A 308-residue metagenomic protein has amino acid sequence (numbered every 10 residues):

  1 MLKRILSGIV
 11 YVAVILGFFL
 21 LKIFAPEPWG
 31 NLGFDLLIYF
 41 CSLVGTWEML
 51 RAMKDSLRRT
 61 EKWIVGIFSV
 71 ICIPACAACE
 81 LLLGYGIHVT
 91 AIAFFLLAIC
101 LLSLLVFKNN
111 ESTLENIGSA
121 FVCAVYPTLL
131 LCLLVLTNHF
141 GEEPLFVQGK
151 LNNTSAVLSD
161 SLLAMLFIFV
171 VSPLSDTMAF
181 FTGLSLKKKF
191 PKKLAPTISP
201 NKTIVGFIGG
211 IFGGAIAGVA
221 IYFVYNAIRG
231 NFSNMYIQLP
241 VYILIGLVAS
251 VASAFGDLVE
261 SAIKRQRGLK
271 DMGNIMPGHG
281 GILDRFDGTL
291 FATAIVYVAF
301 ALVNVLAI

Functional and structural regions predicted by a protein language model:
M1-L247: Membrane-embedded alpha-helical bundles of polytopic integral membrane proteins
S175-T182, A252-I263: Membrane-embedded alpha-helices of multi-pass transport/permease systems
G183-S185, K264-G268, L290, A294-I295: Re-entrant/interfacial helical elements at transmembrane boundaries that shape and gate the permeation pathway
T197-V205, N274-F291, A307: Divalent-cation-assisted or electrostatically stabilized phosphate/pyrophosphate-binding catalytic cores
A217-I221, I295-F300: Hydrophobic alpha-helical transmembrane segments that constitute the membrane-spanning cores of multi-pass membrane
V259-I275: Interfacial helix-loop-helix junctions of multi-pass membrane proteins
V298-I308: Juxtamembrane boundary at the C-terminal end of a transmembrane helix
